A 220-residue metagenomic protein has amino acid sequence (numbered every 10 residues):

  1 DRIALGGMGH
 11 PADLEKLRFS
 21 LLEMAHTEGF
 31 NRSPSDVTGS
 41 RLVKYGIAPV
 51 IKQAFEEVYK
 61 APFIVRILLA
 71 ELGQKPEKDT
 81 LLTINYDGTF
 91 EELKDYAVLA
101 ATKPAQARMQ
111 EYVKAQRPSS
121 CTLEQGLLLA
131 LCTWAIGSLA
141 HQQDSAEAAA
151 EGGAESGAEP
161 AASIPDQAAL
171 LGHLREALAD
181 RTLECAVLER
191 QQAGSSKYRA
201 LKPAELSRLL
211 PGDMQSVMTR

Functional and structural regions predicted by a protein language model:
D1-R220: Long, low-complexity N-terminal extensions
